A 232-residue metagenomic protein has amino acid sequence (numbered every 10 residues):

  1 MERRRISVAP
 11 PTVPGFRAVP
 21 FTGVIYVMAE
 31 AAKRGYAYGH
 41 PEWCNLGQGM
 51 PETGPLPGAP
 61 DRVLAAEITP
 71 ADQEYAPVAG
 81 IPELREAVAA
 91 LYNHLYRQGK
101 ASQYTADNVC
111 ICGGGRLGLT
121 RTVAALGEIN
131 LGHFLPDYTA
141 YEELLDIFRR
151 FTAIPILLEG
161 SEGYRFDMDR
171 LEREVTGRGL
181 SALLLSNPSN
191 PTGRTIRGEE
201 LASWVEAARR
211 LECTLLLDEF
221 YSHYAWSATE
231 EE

Functional and structural regions predicted by a protein language model:
M1-R4, E206: Polar low-complexity intrinsically disordered regions
R3-I6, P14-G113: N-terminal small-domain helix-loop-helix segment of the aminotransferase-like
V8-P11, E52-T53, G58, G132 (+2 more regions): Short N-terminal helix-initiation segments at or just after the protein's N-terminus
P11-P14, N187: Short glycine/proline- and acidic residue-enriched helix-loop micro-motifs that form flexible lids or anion-recognition
D72-L211, S222-E232: Conserved core of the PLP fold type I
L215-L216: Residue-level marker for buried hydrophobic side chains located in beta-strands that build the well-ordered beta-sheet
E219: Walker B catalytic acidic pair
